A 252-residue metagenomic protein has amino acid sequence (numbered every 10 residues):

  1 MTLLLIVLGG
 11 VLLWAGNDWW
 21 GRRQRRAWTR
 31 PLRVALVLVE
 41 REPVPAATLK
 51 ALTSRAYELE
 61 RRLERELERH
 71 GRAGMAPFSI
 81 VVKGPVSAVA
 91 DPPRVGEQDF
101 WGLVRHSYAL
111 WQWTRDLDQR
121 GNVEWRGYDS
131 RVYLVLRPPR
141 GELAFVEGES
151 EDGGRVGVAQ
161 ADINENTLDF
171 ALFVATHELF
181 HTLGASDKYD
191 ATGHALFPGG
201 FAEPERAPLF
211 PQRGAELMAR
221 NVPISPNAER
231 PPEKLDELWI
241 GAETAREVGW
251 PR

Functional and structural regions predicted by a protein language model:
M1-L3, L8-G16, G148-G153, G157 (+2 more regions): Metalloprotease/metallohydrolase-associated module, dominated by Zn2+-dependent proteases
L4-V123, L136: Propeptide-to-catalytic entry region of secreted or membrane-anchored zinc metalloproteases
W28-R30, R126, G153, P211-Q212: A short, structural micro-pattern
P31-R33, D129, V156, A215: Extracellular structured ligand-interaction cores
V39-E42, L134-L143, N221-P223: Short, flexible beta-strand-to-coil junctions
V44-A51, R55, E151, I163-L172 (+1 more regions): Extracytoplasmic/periplasmic, Sec-exported soluble proteins
T48, R55, L59, A171-A175 (+2 more regions): Stable alpha-helical elements in mature extracytoplasmic
T114-D190: Active-site-proximal segment of zinc-dependent metalloprotease catalytic domains
